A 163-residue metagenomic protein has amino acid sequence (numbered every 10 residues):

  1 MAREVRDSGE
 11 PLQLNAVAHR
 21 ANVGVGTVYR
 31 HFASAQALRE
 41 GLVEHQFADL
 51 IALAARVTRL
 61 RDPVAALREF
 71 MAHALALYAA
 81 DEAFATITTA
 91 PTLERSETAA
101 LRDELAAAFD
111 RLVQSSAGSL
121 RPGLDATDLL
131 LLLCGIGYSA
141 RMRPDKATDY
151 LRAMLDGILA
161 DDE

Functional and structural regions predicted by a protein language model:
M1-A16: Short, amphipathic alpha-helix enriched in basic
P11, R30-A52, R68, A72: An amphipathic alpha-helix adjacent to DNA-recognition modules
N22-F32: Short hydrophobic/aromatic patch on the recognition helix
G41, A55-A79, E94-E97, E104-A106: Hydrophobic alpha-helical connector segments
H45, L93-G137, R141-D145, D149: Amphipathic alpha-helical packing segments from all-alpha helical-bundle domains
L60, L77-D81, I136-S139, G157-D161: Phosphate/oxyanion-binding loops and surfaces in catalytic or ligand/nucleic-acid-binding neighborhoods
R61-T89, V113-A117, P122-G123, D145: Helical hydrophobic small-molecule/effector-binding pocket
M71-A74, L133, M154: Short alpha-helical scaffolding segments that buttress acidic/His motifs in well-ordered protein cores
